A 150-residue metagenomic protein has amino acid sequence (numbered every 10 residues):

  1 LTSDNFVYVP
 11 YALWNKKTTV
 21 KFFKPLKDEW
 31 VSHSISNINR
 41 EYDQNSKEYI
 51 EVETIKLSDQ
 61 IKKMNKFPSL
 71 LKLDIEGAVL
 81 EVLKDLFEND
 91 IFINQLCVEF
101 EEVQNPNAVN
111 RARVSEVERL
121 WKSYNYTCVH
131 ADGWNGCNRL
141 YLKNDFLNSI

Functional and structural regions predicted by a protein language model:
L1-I150: Phosphate/nucleotide-binding beta-alpha loop and adjacent structural elements of enzyme active sites
